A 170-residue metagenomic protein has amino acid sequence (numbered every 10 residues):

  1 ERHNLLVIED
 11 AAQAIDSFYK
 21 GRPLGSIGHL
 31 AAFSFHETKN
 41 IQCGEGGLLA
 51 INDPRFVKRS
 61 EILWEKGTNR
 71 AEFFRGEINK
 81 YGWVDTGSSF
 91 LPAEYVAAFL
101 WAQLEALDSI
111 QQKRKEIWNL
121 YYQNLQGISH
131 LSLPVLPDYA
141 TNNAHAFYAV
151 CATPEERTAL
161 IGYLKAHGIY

Functional and structural regions predicted by a protein language model:
R2-H3, H167: Helix C-cap/helix->beta junction micro-motif
L5, G28-H29, H130-L131: Short, conserved active-site loop motifs that form the nucleotide-linked donor/cofactor pocket
L6, I15-F18, G46, V57-K58: Acidic donor-binding/catalytic loop of UDP-sugar-dependent glycosyltransferases, especially processive GT2
V7-E9, I51: Hydrophobic residues in well-ordered beta-strands that form the structural core
E9-Q42, E72, N79-V84: Conserved active-site segment immediately N-terminal to the catalytic lysine that forms the internal aldimine
F18, P54-Y170: PLP-dependent aminotransferase class I/II
F33-S34, G47-N52, W101: Short beta-strand-to-turn element immediately C-terminal to the catalytic PLP-Schiff-base lysine in fold type I
N40-G44, A140-N143: Short glycine-enriched loop/turn motifs at secondary-structure junctions
